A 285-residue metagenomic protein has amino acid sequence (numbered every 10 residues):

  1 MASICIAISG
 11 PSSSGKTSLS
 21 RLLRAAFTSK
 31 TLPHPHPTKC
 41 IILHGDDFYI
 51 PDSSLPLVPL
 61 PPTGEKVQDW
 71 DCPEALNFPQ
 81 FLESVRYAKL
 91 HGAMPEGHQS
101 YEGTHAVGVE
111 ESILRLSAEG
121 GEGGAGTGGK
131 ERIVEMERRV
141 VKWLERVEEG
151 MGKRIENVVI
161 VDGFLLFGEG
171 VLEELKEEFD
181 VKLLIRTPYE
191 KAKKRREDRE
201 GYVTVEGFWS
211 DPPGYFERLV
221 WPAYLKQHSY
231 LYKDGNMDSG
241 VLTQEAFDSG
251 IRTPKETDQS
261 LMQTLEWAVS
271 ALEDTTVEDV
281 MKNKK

Functional and structural regions predicted by a protein language model:
I6-I8: Hydrophobic anchor at the beta1->P-loop junction of P-loop NTPases
S12: The conserved Walker
K16: Conserved lysine of the Walker
L19-S20, R24: Post-Walker A alpha-helix
A25-C40: Post-Walker A helix-loop "phosphate-sensing" segment adjacent to the P-loop in P-loop NTPases
A26, K153, R218-K285: NTP-dependent small-molecule kinase module
I41-H44, F48-A118: Conserved nucleotide-sensing/catalytic segment adjacent to the nucleotide-binding pocket in NTP-handling enzymes
G64-Q68, V158, L172, K176-L231: A glycine- and Lys/Arg-enriched "phosphate-lid" helix/loop adjacent to the NTP-binding pocket of small-molecule kinases
